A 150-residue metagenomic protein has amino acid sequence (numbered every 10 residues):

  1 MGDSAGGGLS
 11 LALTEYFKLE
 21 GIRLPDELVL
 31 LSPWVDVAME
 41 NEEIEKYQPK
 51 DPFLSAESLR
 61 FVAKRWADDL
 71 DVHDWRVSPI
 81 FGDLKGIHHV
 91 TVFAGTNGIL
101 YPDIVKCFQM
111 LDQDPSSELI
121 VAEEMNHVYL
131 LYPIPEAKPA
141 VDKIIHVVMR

Functional and structural regions predicted by a protein language model:
M1-R150: Alpha/beta-hydrolase superfamily serine-hydrolase fold, recognizing
